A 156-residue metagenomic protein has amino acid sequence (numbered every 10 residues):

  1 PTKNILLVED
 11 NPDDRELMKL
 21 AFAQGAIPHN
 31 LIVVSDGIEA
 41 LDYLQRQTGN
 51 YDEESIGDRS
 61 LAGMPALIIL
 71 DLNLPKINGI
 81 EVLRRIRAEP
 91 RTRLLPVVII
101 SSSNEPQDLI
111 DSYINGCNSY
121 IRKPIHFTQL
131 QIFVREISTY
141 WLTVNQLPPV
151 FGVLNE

Functional and structural regions predicted by a protein language model:
P1-L6, N11-I32, I38-L41, Q45 (+2 more regions): Non-catalytic signal-transmission and effector/linker regions of two-component phosphorelay proteins
V33, L74-I77: Residue-level signal for the "D+5" position in two-component response regulator receiver
L70-D71: Active-site residues of response regulator receiver
P75, R93, E105: The feature encodes the CheY-like receiver
N118: Short, glycine/charged-rich "phosphate-handling" switch motifs in NTP-dependent and phosphotransfer domains
K123: A Lys-centered signature of the CheY-like receiver
